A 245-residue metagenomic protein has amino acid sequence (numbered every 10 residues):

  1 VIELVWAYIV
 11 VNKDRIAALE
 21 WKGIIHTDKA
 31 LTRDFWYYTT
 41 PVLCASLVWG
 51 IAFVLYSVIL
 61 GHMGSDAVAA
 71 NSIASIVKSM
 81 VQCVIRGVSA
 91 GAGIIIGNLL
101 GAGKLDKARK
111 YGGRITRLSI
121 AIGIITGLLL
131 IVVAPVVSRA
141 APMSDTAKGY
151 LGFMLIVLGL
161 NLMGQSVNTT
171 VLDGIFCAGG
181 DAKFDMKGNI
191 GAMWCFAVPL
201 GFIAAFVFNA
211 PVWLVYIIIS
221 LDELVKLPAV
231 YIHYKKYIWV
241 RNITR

Functional and structural regions predicted by a protein language model:
V1-A7, R86-S89, L158-A178, F184-F196 (+2 more regions): Short runs within selected transmembrane alpha-helices of multi-pass transporters and secretion channels
V1-T40, I96-N161, A204-R245: Short alpha-helical transmembrane segments in multi-pass integral membrane proteins
I2-W6, I24-L55, I59, M80-V84 (+4 more regions): Hydrophobic faces of transmembrane alpha-helices in multi-pass small-molecule transporters and flippases across diverse
V5, I51, L55, S79 (+7 more regions): Transmembrane alpha-helix boundary/anchor motif
V42, S46, V54, V58 (+6 more regions): Transmembrane alpha-helix boundary and packing residues in multipass membrane permease domains and related
L47-M80, N98-L99, V136-D145, V207: Helix-terminus/linker motif at the lipid-water interface of multi-pass membrane proteins
D66-A67, A182-K183, P211-V212: Membrane-helix interface segments
A70-A134, S166-D185: Small-residue-rich hydrophobic transmembrane alpha-helices
